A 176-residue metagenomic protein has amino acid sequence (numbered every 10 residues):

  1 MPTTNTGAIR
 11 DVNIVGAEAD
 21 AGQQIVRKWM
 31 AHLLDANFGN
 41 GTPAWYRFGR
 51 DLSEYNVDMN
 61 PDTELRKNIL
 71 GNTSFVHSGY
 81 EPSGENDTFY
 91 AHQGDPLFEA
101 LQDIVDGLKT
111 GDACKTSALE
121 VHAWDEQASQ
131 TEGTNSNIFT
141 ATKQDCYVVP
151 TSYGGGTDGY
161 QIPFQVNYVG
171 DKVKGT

Functional and structural regions predicted by a protein language model:
P2-Q93, K143-D158: Solvent-exposed edge beta-strands and adjacent loop segments that serve as assembly or binding interfaces
V15-L33, F98-G111, F164-Y168: Short N-terminal helix-initiation segments at or just after the protein's N-terminus
K28, K67, K109, K115 (+2 more regions): Context-gated lysine
R50, H122-K174: Short beta-strand and beta-hairpin "edge-sheet" elements
D58, R66-L70, Q102-L108, A118 (+1 more regions): A broad "ordered helical/assembly scaffold" signature
S83-E85, T116-A118, Q161-P163: Broad gene-expression machinery/nucleic-acid interaction feature
A91-F98, K172-G175: Short, cysteine-centered beta-strand-loop-beta hairpins and adjacent loop/turn segments enriched in charged/polar
F98-T140: Short, acidic/charged, Gly/Pro-enriched secondary-structure junctions
